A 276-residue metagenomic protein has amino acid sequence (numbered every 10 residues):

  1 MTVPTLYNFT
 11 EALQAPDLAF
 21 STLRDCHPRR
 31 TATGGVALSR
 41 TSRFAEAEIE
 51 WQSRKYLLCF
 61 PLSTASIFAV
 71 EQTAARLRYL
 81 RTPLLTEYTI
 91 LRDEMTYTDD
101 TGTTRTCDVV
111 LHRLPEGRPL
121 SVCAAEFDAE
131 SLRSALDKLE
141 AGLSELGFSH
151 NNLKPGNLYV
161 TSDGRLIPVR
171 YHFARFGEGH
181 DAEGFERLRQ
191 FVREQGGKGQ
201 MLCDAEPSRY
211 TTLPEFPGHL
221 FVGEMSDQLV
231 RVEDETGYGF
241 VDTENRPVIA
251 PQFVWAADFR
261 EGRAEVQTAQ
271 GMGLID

Functional and structural regions predicted by a protein language model:
M1-L38, A69-Q72: Juxta-kinase regulatory segment immediately upstream of eukaryotic protein kinase catalytic domains
S42-I90: ATP-binding glycine-rich loop module of kinase domains
E87-E130: Conserved structural core of kinase catalytic domains
S131-L139: Conserved alphaE helix
S144-G156, V160: Catalytic-loop of the protein kinase fold
N157-V169: Conserved protein kinase catalytic/activation segment
I167-G199: C-lobe/activation-segment region of protein kinase-like
Q200-D276: Residue-level detector of conserved, function-critical positions
